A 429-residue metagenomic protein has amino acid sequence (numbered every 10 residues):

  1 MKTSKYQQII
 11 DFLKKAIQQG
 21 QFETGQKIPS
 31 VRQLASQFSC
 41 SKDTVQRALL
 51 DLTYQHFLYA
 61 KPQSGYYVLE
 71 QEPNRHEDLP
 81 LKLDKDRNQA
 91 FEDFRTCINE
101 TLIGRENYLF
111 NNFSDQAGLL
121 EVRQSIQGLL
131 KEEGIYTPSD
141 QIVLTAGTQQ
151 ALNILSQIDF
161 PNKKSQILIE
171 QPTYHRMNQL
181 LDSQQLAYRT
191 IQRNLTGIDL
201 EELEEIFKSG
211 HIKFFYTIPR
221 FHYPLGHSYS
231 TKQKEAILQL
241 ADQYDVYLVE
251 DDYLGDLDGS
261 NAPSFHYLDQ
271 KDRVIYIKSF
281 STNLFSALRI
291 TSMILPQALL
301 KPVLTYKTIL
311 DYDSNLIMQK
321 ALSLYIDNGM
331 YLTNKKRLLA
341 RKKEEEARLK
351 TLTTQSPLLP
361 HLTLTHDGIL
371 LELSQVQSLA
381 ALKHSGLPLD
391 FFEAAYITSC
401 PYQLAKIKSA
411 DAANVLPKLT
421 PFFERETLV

Functional and structural regions predicted by a protein language model:
M1-S114, Q127, L304, T308-N315 (+8 more regions): N-terminal basic, amphipathic alpha-helical segments
Q63, P138-S139, L362-I369: Short Gly/Ser/Thr- and Asp/Glu-enriched loop/turn motifs at secondary-structure junctions
F110-Y244, D256-L268: Conserved core of the PLP fold type I
Q166, K213, D245-Y247, R273-I275 (+1 more regions): Proline-centered loop/turn at the N-terminus of a beta-strand
A262-S281, K301-P302, Q403-K406: Conserved active-site segment immediately N-terminal to the catalytic lysine that forms the internal aldimine
Y276-Q355: PLP-dependent aminotransferase class I/II
